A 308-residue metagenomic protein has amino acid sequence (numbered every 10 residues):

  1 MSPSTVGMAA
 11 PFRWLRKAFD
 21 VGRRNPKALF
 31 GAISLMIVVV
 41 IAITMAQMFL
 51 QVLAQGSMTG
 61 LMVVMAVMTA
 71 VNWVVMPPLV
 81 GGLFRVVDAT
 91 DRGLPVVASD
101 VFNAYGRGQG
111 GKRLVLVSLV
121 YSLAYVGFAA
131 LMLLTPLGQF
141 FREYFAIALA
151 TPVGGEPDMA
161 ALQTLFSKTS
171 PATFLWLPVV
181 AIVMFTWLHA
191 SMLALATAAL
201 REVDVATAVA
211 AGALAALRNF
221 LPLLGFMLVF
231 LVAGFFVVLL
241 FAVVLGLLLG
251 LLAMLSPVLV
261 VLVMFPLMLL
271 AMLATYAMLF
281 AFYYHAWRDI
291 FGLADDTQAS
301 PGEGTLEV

Functional and structural regions predicted by a protein language model:
M1-V308: Hydrophobic alpha-helical membrane segments
